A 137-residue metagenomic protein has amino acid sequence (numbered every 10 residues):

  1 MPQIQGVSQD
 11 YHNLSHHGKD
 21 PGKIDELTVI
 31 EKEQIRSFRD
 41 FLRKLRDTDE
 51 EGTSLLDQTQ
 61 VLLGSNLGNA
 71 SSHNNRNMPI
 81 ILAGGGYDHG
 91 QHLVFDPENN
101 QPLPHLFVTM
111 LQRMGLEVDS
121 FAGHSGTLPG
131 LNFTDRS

Functional and structural regions predicted by a protein language model:
M1-S137: Ligand-binding pockets and gating/stacking loops
